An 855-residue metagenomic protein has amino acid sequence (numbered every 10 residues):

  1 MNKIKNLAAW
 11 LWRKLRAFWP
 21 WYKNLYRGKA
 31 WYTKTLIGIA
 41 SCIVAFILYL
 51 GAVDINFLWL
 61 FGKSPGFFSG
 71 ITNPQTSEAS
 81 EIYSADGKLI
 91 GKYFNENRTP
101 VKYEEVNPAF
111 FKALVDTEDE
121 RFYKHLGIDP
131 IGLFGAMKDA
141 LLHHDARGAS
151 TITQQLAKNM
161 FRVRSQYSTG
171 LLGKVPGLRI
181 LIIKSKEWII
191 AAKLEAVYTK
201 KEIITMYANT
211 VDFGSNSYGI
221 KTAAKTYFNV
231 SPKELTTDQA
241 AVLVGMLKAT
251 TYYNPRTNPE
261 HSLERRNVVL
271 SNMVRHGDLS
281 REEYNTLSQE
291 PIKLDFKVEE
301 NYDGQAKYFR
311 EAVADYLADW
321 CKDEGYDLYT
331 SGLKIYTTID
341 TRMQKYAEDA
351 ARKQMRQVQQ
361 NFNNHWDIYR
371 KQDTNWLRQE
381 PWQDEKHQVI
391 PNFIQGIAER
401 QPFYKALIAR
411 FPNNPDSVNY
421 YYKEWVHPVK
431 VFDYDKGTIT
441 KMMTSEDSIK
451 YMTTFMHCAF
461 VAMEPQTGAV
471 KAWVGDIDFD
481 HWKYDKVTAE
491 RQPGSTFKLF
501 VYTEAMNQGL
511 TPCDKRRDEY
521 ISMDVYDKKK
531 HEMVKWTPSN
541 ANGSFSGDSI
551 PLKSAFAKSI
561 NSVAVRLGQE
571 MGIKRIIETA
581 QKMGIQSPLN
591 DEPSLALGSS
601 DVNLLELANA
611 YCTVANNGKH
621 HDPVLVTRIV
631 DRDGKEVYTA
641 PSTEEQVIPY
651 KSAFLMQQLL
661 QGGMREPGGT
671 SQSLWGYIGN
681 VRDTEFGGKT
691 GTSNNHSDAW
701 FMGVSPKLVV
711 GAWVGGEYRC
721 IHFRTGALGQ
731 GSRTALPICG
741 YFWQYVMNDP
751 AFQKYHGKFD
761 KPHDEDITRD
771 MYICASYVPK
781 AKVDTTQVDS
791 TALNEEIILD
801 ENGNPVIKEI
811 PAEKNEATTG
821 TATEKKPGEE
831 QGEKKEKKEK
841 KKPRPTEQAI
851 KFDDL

Functional and structural regions predicted by a protein language model:
N2-Y83, L141, V358: N-terminal type II signal-anchor transmembrane helix that functions as the membrane-insertion/stop-transfer segment
T76-N285, Y302, Y308, A312 (+5 more regions): Peptidoglycan glycan-strand catalytic modules in the bacterial/periplasmic cell-wall system
G87, L114, L156, I203 (+13 more regions): Residue-level preference for non-acidic, small/hydrophobic
G91-T99, T222, T251, P255 (+8 more regions): Short pre-catalytic segments that frame enzyme active sites
E118-D129, L142-R147, L194-K201, D212-S217 (+13 more regions): Bacterial peptidoglycan biogenesis and beta-lactam-recognition machinery
L142-S168, V230-K233, K297-Y308, L510-I576 (+3 more regions): Conserved catalytic neighborhood of penicillin-recognizing serine enzymes
D145, S280-T338, R342-N413: Non-catalytic structural connector segments
T337, T341-Q357, N392-E464, W473-V474 (+3 more regions): A penicillin-recognizing enzyme superfamily signal
